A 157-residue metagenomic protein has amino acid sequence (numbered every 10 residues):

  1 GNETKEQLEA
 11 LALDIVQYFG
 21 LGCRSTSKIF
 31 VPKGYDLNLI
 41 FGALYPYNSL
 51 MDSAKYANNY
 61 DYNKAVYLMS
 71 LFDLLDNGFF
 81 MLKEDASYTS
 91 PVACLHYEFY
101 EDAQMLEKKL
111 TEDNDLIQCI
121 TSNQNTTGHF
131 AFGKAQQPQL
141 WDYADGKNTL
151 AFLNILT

Functional and structural regions predicted by a protein language model:
G1-Q7: A short, charged helix-loop
E9, I15-T157: NAD(P)-dependent aldehyde/semialdehyde dehydrogenase
